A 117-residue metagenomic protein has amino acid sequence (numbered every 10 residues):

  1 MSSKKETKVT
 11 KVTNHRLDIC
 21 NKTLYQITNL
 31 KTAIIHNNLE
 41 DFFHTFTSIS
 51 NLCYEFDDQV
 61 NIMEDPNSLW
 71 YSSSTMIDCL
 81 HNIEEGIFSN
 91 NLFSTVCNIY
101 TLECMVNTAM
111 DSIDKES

Functional and structural regions predicted by a protein language model:
M1-T10: Short Lys/Arg-rich cationic patches that frequently serve as NLS/NoLS or arginine-rich RNA/DNA-binding motifs
H15, N21-S117: Long, low-complexity or tandemly repetitive, helically biased scaffold regions used for multimeric assembly/adhesion
